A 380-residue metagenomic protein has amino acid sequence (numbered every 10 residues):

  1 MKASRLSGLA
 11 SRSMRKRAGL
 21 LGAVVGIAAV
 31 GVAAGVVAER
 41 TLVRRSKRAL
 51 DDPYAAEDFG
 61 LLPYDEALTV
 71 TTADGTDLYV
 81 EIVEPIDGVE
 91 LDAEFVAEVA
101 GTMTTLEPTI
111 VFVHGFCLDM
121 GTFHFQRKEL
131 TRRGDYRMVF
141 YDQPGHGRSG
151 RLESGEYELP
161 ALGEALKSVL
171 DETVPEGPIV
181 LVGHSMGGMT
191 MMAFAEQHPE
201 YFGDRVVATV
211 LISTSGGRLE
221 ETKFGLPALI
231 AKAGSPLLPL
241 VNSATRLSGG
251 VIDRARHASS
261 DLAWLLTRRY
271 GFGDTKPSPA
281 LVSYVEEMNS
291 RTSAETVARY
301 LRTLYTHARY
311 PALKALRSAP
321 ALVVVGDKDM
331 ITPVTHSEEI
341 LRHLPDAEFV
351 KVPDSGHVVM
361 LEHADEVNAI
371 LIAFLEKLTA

Functional and structural regions predicted by a protein language model:
K2-R5, R342-A380: Catalytic active-site module of serine/aspartate enzymes centered on a nucleophile-bearing elbow/loop
S13-V43: Hydrophobic alpha-helical topogenic segments used for membrane insertion/localization
A55-D87: N-terminal cap/lid segment of alpha/beta-hydrolase-fold proteins
D74-R151, E172: Conserved HGGG/HGGXW glycine-rich cap/lid loop of the alpha/beta-hydrolase fold
R137-T190, F194-D204, A369: Active-site loop/oxyanion-hole signature of alpha/beta-hydrolase fold enzymes
E200, D204-V251: Flexible "cap/lid" loop of the alpha/beta hydrolase fold
T245-A315: Conserved alpha/beta-hydrolase catalytic His-Asp/Glu region
L316-R317, V323-V325, D329: Short beta-strand/loop motif that positions the catalytic acidic residue of the alpha/beta-hydrolase fold
